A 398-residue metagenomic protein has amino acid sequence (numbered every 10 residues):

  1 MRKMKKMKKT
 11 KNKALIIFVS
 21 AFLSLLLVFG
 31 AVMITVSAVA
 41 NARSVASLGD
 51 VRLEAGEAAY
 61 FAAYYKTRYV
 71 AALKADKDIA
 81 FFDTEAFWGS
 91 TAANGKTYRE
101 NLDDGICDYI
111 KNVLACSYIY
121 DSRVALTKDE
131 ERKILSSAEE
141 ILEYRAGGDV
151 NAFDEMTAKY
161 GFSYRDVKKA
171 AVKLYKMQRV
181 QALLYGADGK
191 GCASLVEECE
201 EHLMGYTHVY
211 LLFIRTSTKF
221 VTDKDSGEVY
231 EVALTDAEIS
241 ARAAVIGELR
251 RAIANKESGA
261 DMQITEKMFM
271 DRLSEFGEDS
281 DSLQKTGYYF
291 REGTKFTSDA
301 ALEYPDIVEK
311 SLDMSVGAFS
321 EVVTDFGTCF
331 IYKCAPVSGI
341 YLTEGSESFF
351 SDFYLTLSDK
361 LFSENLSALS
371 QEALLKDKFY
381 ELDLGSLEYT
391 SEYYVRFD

Functional and structural regions predicted by a protein language model:
M7-N41, D154-S240, A301-D398: PPIase-associated folding chaperone regions across multiple families
S37-K159: N-terminal targeting/tethering segments
A63-V70, C107-L126, S136-V150, A158-F162 (+8 more regions): Sec-exported extracytoplasmic/periplasmic mature domains
G105-R132, L174, V180, E278 (+4 more regions): Extended amphipathic secondary-structure runs
E131, F153, C192, R242 (+1 more regions): Short amphipathic alpha-helical segments that mediate assembly, nucleic-acid/protein binding, or membrane association
E248-Y304: Peptidyl-prolyl cis-trans isomerase
